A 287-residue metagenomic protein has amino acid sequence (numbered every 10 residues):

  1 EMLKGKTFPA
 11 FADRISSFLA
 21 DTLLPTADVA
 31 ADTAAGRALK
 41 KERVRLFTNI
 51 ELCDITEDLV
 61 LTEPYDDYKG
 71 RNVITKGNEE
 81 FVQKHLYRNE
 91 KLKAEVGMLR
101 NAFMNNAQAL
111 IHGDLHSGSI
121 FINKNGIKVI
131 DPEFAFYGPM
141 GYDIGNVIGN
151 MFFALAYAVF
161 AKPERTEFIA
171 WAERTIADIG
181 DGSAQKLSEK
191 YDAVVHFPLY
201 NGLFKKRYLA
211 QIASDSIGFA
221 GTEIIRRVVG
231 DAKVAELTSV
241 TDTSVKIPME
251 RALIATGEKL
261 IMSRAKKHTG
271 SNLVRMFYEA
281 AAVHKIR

Functional and structural regions predicted by a protein language model:
M2-H112, N123, T241: ATP-dependent phospho-/nucleotidyl transfer catalytic cores
K6-P9, E164, G180-Q185, P198-I217: Extended charged low-complexity segments that act as oligomerization/scaffolding linkers
L110, K128-D131: Pre-DFG segment of protein kinase catalytic domains
D114, S119, D131: Conserved catalytic-loop position in the HRD/HxD motif
I120, Y137-P139: Conserved protein kinase catalytic core
I127, A135-Y137, V234: Activation segment
G141-V195, A220-L237: Active-site activation/catalytic loop segments of kinase-like enzymes and analogous catalytic loops in related
L203-R287: ATP/Mg2+ or Mg2+-diphosphate-binding catalytic cores that bind nucleotide phosphates or diphosphates via glycine-rich
